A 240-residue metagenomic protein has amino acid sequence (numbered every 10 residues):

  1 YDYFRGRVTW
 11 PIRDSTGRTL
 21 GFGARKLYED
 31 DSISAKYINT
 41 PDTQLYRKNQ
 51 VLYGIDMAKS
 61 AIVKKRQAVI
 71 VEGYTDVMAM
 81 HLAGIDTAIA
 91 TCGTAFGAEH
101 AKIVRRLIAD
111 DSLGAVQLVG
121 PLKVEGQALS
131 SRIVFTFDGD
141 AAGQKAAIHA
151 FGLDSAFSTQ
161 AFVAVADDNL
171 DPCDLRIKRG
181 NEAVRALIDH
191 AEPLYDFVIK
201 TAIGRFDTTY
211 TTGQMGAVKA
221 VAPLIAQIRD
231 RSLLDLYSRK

Functional and structural regions predicted by a protein language model:
Y1-L129, A147: Phosphate-handling DNA/RNA-contact segment within nucleic-acid enzymes
K36, D56, S60, M78 (+13 more regions): Solvent-exposed alpha-helical segments within well-ordered globular domains of core cellular machineries
R47, V69, I89-G93, G139 (+3 more regions): Glycine- and other small-residue-rich loops at beta-strand/loop junctions that grip anionic moieties
T75, G93-F96, F137-A147, V165 (+1 more regions): Acidic, metal-coordinating catalytic cores used for nucleic-acid/nucleotide bond scission and strand-transfer chemistry
G84-A88, A150-L153, R179-N181: Short secondary-structure boundary/capping segments
A109-T136, R179-L194: A polyampholytic, Gly/Pro-enriched intrinsically disordered region
V119-L122, S131-A161: Phosphate/diphosphate-binding loops
S158-K240: C-terminal or mid-to-C-terminal helical accessory/interaction module adjacent to the motor/catalytic core
